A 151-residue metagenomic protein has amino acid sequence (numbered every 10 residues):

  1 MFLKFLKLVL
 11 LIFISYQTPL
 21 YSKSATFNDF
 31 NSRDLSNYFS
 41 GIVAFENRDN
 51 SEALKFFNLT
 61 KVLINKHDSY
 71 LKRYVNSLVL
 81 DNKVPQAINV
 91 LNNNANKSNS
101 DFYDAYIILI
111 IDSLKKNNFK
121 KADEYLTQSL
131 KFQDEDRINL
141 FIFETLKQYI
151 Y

Functional and structural regions predicted by a protein language model:
M1-S24: Classical Sec-dependent N-terminal signal peptides that target proteins to the secretory pathway
Q17-Y74, L80, I88, D101: N-terminal leader/linker segments that initiate helical-solenoid repeat arrays
D29, L63, N96-S98, F132 (+1 more regions): Structural marker of alpha-solenoid helical repeat scaffolds
V43, S77, D112, I150-Y151: Residue-level signature for tetratricopeptide repeat
L54-N58, V84-K97, F119-Q133: Alpha-helical repeat scaffolds
Q133-Y151: Solenoidal tandem-repeat scaffolds enriched in leucines and small polar residues
